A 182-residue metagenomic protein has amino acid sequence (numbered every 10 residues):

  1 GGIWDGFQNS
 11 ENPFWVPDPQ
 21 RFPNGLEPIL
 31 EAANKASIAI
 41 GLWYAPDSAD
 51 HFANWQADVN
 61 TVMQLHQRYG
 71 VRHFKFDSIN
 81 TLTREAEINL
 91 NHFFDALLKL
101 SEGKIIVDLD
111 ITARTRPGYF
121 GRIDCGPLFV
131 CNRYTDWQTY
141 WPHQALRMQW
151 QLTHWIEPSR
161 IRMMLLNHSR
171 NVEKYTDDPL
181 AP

Functional and structural regions predicted by a protein language model:
G1-R84, L90: Aromatic-lined carbohydrate-binding/catalytic grooves of carbohydrate-active enzymes
K35, A49-N60, I88, L98-P182: Glycan-recognition surfaces
